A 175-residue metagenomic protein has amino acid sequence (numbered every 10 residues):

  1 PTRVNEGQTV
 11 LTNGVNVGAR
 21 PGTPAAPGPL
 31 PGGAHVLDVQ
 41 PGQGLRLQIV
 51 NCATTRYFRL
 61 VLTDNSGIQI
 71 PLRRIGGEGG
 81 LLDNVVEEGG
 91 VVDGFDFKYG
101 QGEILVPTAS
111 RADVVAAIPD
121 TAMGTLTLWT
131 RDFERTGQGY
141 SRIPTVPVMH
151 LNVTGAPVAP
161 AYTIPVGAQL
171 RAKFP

Functional and structural regions predicted by a protein language model:
T2-P175: Histidine- and aromatic-rich segments of cupredoxin/plastocyanin-like copper-binding domains
